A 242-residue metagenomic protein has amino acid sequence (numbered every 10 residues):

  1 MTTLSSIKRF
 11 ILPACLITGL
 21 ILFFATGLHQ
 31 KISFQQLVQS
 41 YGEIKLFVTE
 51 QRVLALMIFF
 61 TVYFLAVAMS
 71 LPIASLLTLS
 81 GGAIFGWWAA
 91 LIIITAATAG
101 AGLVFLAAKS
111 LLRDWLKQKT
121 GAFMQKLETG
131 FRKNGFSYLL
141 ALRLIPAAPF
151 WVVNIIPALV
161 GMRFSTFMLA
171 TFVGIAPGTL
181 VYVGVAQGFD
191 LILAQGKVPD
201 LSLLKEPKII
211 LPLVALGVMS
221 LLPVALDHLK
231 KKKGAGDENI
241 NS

Functional and structural regions predicted by a protein language model:
T2-K8, L16-F59, T98-N154, L159-F164 (+2 more regions): Membrane-interfacial helix-loop-helix
F59-Y63, W88, K109, N134-L139 (+1 more regions): Short alpha-helical transmembrane interface motifs in multi-pass membrane proteins
V62-A66, I92-I93, Q125, A141-L142 (+4 more regions): Alpha-helical transmembrane segments of multi-pass integral membrane proteins
Y63, A97-A101, I175-A176, Q187: Residue-level recognition of pore/gate-forming positions within transmembrane alpha-helices of multi-pass
Y63-A89, A147-N154, S165, G178-V181: Transmembrane helix boundary and interhelical junction motifs in multipass membrane proteins
L76-I92, L159, F189-P199: Membrane-interfacial helix-loop connectors
W88-I94, M162-V173: Membrane-interface alpha-helices at helix entry/exit sites of multi-pass transporters
G174, G178, Y182-A194: Juxtamembrane/transmembrane-helix interface segments of polytopic membrane transporters
